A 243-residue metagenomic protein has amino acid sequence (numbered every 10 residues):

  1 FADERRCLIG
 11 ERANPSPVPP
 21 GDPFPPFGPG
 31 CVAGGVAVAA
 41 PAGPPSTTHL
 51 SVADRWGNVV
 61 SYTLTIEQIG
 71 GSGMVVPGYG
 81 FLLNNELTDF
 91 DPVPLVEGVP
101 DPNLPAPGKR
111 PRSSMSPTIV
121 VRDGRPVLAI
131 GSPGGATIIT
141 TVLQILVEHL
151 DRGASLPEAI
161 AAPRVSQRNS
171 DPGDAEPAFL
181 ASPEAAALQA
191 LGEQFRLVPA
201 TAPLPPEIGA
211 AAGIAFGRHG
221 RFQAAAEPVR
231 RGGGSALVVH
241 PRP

Functional and structural regions predicted by a protein language model:
F1-T65, G78-Y79, E86, L95-G98 (+1 more regions): Internal maturation/activation junctions in enzymes
L8-P15, P19, P23-V32, A37 (+2 more regions): Cofactor-centric catalytic regions
A39-G43, N103-R112, T201-P206: Short Gly/Pro-enriched turn/cap motifs at secondary-structure boundaries
P45, V76-G78, R112-S116, T141 (+2 more regions): Short, solvent-exposed loop/turn segments at the edges of secondary structure
A53, N58-L128, R152, L156: Active-site rim segments in enzyme catalytic domains, especially the processed small/beta chain of N-terminal
W56, G108-R110, V142, D151-P205: Extended C-terminal subregions enriched in glycine
G131-A154: Alpha-helical support elements that line or immediately flank enzyme active sites and cofactor-binding pockets
